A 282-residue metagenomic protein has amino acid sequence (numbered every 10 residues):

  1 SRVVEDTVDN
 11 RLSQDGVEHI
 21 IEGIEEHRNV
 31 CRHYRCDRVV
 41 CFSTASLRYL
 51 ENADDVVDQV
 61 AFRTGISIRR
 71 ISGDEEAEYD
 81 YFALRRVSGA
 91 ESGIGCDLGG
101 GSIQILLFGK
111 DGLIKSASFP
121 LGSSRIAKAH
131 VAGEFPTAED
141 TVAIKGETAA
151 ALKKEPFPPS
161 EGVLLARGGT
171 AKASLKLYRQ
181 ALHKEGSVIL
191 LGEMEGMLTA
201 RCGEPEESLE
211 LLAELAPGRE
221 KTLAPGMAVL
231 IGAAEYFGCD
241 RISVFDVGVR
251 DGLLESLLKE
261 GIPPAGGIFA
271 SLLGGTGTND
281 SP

Functional and structural regions predicted by a protein language model:
V4-H33, T44-V56, A61-S92, L107-K110 (+1 more regions): Helical "lid/coupling" subdomains associated with nucleotide-phosphate turnover
R38-C41: Conserved beta-strand/loop subsegment of P-loop NTPase cores
D97: Conserved catalytic-loop position in the HRD/HxD motif
G101-L107: Acidic, divalent-metal-coordinating active-site segment for phosphoryl/phosphodiester hydrolysis, typified by short
